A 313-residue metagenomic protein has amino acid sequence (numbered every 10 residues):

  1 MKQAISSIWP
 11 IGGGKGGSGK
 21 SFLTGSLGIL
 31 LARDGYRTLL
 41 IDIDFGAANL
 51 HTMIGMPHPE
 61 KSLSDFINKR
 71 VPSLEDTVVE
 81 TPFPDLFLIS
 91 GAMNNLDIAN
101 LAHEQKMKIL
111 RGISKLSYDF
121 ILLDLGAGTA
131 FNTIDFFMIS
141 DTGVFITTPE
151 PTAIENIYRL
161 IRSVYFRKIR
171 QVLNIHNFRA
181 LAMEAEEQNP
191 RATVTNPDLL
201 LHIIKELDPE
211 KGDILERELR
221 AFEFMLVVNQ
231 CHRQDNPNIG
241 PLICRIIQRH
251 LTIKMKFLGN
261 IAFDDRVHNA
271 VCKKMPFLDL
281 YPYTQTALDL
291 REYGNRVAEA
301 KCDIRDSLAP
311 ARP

Functional and structural regions predicted by a protein language model:
M1-I8, G294-P313: Acidic-aromatic/histidine active-site loop/patch
K2-D44: Walker A/P-loop phosphate-binding motif and the immediately C-terminal alpha-helix
R37-T38, F120-I121, G143, F224: Hydrophobic anchor at the start of a short beta-strand that flanks the dinucleotide cofactor-binding loop
I43-D119, I175, Q188-R191, K205-D208 (+3 more regions): P-loop/Walker-type NTP enzyme "switch/lid" segment
F45-A47, M93-L96, G128, E150-A153 (+2 more regions): Conserved nucleotide-binding/hydrolysis micro-motifs of P-loop NTPases
S114-N132: Glycine-rich phosphate-binding loop used to anchor ATP phosphates in small-molecule kinases, encompassing both
G126-K256: Conserved catalytic-core segment of NTP-binding enzymes
Q230-I247, A262-A298: Conserved GTP-binding G-domain of TRAFAC-class P-loop NTPases and closely related GTPase folds
